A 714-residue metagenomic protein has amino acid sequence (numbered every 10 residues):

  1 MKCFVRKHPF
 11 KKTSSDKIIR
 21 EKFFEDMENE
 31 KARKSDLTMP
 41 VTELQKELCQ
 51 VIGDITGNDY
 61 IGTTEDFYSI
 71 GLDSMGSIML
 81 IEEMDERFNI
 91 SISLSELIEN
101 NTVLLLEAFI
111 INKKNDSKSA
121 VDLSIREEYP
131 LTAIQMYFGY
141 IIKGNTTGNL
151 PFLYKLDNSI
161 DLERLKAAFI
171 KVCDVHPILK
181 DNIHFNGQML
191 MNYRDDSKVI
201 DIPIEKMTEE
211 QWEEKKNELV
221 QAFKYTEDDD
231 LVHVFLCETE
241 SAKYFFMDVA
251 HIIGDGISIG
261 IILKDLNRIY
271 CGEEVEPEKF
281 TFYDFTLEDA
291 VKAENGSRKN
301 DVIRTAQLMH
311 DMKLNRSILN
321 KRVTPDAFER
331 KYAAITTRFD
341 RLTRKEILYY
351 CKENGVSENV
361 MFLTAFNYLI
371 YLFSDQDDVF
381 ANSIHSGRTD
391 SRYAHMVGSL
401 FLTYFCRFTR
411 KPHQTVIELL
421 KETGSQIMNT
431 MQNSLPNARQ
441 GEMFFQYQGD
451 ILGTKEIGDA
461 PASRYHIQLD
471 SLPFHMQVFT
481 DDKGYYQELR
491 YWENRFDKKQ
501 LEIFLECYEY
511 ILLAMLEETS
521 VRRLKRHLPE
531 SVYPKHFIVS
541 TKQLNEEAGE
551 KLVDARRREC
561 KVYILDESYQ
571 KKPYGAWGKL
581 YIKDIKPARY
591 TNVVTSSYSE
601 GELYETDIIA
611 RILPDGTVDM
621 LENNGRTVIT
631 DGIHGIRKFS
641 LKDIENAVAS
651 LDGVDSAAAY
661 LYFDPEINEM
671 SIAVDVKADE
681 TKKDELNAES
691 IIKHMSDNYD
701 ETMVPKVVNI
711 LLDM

Functional and structural regions predicted by a protein language model:
M1-C3, K7-S35, L104-E127, Y193 (+9 more regions): Flexible, non-catalytic linker and terminal segments flanking ANL/adenylate-forming cores
M1-T38, I538-V539, Q543-M714: AMP-dependent adenylate-forming
I18, N112-N145, K166-E210, F223 (+8 more regions): Short amphipathic alpha-helices and their capping loops
S35-K143, A167, F280, R523-A548: Regions immediately C-terminal to embedded phosphopantetheine-bearing carrier domains
S91-S95, H176, K180, G260-L266 (+4 more regions): Extended, hydrophobic beta-loop-alpha segments that form or line the acyl/peptidyl-thioester binding and transfer paths
I142-L150, P177-I178, K216, A242 (+9 more regions): His-Asp-centered acyl/peptidyl-transfer active-site segments
N158-D174, N192-D229, I259, V302 (+8 more regions): A short, small/polar-residue-rich loop/turn motif at beta-strand boundaries within alpha/beta enzyme cores
I170, E209, C237-D284, K498-A514: Active-site-proximal acidic secondary-structure segment that organizes catalysis
